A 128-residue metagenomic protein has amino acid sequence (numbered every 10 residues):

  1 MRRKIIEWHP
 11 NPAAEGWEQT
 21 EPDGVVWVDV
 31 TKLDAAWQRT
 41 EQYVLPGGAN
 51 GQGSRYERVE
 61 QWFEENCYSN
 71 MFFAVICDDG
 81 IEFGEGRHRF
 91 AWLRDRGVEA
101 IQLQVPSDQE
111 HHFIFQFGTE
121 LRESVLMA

Functional and structural regions predicted by a protein language model:
R2, A13, P22-G84, R94-D95: Short alpha-helix boundary/capping and kink motifs at helix termini
Y68-L121: A short, basic-hydrophobic beta/loop patch
R122-A128: A polyampholytic, Gly/Pro-enriched intrinsically disordered region
